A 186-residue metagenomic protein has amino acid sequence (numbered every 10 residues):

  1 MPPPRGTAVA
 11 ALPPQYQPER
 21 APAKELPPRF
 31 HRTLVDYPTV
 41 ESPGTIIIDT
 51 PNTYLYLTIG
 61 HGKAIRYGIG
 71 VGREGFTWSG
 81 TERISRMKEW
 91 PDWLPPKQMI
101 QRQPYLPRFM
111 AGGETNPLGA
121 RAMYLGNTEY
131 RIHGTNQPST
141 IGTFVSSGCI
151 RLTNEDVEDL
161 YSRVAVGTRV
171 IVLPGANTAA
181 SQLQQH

Functional and structural regions predicted by a protein language model:
M1-H31, G72, T81, W90-P91 (+1 more regions): Proline-rich, low-complexity linker regions of envelope-associated factors in Gram-negative bacteria
P27, P96-M99: Generic structural signal for alpha-helix starts
P28-Y54, A64-V71, R102-A111, G134 (+1 more regions): N-terminal post-signal-peptidase region of extra-cytosolic proteins
H61, R66, G75-T81, D92 (+1 more regions): Exported/periplasmic cell-wall-interacting domains
